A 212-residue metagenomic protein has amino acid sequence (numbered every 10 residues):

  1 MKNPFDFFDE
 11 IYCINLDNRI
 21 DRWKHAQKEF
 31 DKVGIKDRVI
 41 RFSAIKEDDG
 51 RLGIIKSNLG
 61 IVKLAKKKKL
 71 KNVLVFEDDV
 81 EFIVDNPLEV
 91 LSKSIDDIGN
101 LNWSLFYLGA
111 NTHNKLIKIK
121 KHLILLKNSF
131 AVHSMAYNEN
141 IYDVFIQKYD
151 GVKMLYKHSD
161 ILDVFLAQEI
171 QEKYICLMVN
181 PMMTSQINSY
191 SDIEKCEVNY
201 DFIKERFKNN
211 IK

Functional and structural regions predicted by a protein language model:
M1-F76, V80-K212: An acidic/histidine-cluster motif and surrounding catalytic segment that typifies divalent-metal-assisted enzyme active
